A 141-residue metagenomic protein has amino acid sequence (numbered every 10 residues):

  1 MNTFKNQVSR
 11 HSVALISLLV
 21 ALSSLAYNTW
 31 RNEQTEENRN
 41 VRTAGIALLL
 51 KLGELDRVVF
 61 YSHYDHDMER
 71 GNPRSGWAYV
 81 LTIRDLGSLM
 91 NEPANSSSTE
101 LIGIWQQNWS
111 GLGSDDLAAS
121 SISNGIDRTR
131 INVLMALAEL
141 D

Functional and structural regions predicted by a protein language model:
M1-I16: N-terminal positive-inside, membrane-proximal cytosolic segments immediately preceding the first
V13-N28: Hydrophobic membrane-insertion alpha-helices, especially the h-region of bacterial N-terminal signal peptides
A26, W30-D141: Conserved non-transmembrane functional hotspots
